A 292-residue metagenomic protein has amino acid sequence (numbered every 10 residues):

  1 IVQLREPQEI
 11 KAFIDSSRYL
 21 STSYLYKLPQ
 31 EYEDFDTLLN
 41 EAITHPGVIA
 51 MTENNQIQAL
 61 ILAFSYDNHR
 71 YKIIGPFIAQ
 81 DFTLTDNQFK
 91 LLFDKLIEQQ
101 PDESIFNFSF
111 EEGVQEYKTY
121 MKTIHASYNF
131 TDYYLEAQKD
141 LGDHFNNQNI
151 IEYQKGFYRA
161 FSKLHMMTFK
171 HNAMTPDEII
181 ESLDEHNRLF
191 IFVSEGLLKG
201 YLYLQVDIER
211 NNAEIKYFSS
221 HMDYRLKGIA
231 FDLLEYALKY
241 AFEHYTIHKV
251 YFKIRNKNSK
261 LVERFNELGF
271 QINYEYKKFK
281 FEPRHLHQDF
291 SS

Functional and structural regions predicted by a protein language model:
I1-Y32, D143-N172, S292: Short amphipathic alpha-helix that is part of the acyltransferase structural core
Y24-G47, K170-E195: Active-site rim helix/loop that mediates acceptor-substrate recognition in acyltransferases
E33-L91, L202-M222: Conserved donor-binding loop and adjoining core beta-sheet/short helix segment in diverse acyl/aminoacyl transferases
A59, F130, L198-G200, Y274: A structural microfeature
D81-N146, E275-L286: Acyl-donor-binding surface of acyltransferase catalytic domains
F82-E98, S220, L226-K239, E263 (+1 more regions): Conserved acetyl-CoA-binding loop-helix of GNAT-fold acetyltransferases
F106-F110, I215, K249-I254: Conserved hydrophobic beta-strand within the GNAT/NAT acetyltransferase core sheet that lines the active-site cleft
E181-Y245: Glycine/small-residue-rich hydrophobic helix-like segments
